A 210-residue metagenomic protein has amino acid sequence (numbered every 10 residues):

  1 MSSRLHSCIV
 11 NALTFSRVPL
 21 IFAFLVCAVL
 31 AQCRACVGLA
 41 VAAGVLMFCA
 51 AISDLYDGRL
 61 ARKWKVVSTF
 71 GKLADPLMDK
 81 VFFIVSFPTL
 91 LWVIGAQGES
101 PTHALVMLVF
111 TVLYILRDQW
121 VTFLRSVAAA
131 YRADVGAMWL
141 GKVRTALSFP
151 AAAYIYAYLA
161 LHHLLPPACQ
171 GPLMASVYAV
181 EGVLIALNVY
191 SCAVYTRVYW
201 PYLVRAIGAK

Functional and structural regions predicted by a protein language model:
M1-N11, F15-I21, G38-A51, A128 (+1 more regions): C-terminal membrane-associated helical module and adjoining short loops/tails
A12, P19-L73, V85-V93, S100-Y114 (+1 more regions): Membrane-embedded alpha-helical segments that form the functional core of polytopic membrane enzymes, especially those
S16-F24, P76-L90, R117-T122, R144-Y156: Core segments of transmembrane alpha-helices that mediate helix-helix packing or line hydrophobic substrate/ligand
A28-Q32, V93-A96, A129, Y158-H162: Short helix-capping/hinge motifs at transmembrane helix termini and TM-loop junctions
D54-D57, D75, D79, D118 (+1 more regions): Acidic side chains
I115-D134: Membrane-proximal helix-loop-helix units in multi-pass membrane proteins
